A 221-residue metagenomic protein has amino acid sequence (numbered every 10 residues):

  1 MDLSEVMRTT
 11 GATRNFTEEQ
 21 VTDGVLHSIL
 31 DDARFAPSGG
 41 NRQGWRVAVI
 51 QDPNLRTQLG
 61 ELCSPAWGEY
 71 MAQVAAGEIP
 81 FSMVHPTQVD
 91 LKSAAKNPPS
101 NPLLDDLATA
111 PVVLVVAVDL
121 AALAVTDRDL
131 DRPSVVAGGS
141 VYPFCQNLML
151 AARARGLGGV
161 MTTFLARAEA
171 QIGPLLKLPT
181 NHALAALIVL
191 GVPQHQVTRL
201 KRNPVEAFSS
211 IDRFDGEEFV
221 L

Functional and structural regions predicted by a protein language model:
M1-G24, S28: Short acidic N-proximal helix/loop "leader" segments that mark the beginning of a domain or an inter-domain linker
E5, T9-T13, H85, A183-L221: C-terminal helix-cap and adjacent tail motif
N15-T17, R46, G158-T162: Short catalytic-loop micro-motif centered on adjacent basic/acidic residues
I29-A33, V112-L175: Small-aliphatic-rich amphipathic alpha-helix that forms the alpha element of a beta-alpha
F35-N41: Glycine-rich phosphate/pyrophosphate-binding beta-alpha loops
N41-G44, A108-A110, A183: Short, basic and Ser/Thr-rich N-terminal targeting/leader segments
V49-S140: Glycine/small-residue-rich phosphate/adenosyl-binding loop
P65-G68, P174-V189: Short, conserved aromatic-histidine micro-motifs
